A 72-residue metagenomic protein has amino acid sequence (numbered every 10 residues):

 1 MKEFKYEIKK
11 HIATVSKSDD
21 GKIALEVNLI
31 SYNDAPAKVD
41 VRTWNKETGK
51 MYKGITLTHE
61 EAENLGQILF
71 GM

Functional and structural regions predicted by a protein language model:
M1-M72: Positively charged, low-complexity terminal tracts and the immediately adjacent first secondary-structure elements
